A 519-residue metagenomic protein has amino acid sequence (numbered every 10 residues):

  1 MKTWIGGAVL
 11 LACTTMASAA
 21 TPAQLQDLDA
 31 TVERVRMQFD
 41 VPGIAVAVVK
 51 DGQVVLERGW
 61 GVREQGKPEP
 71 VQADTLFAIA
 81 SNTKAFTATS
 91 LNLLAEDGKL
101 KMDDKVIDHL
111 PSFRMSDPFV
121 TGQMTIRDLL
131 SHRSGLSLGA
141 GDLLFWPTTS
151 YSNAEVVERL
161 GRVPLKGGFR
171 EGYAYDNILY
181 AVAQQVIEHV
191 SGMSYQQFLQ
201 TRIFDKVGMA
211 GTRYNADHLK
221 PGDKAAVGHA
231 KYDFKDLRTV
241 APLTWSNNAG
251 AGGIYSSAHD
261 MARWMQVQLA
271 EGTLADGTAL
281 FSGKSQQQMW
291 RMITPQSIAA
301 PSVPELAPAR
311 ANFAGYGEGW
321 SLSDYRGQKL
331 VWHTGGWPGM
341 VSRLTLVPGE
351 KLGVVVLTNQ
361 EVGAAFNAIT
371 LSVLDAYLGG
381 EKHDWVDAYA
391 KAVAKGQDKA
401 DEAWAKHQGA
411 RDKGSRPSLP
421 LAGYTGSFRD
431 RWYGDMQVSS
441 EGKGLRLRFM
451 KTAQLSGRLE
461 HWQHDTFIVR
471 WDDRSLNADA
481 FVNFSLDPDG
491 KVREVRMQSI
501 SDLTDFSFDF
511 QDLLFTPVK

Functional and structural regions predicted by a protein language model:
K2-A8: Sec-dependent signal peptide recognition, specifically the positively charged N-region followed immediately by
A8-A12, Q65, G139, V438 (+1 more regions): Intrinsically disordered, low-complexity, compositionally biased regions/tails
C13-S18: N-terminal signal peptide c-region/cleavage motif recognized by signal peptidases
A20-R58, E188-T201, D205, T239-K519: Catalytic loop of the DD-peptidase/beta-lactamase superfamily, centered on the K-T-G motif and neighboring
F39, V62-N177, Q184-Q185, S191-M193 (+4 more regions): Active-site-proximal loop and beta-strand segments within enzyme catalytic domains
T212: A short, conserved acidic/glycine-rich loop-to-beta-strand motif that forms the donor nucleotide-sugar/metal
